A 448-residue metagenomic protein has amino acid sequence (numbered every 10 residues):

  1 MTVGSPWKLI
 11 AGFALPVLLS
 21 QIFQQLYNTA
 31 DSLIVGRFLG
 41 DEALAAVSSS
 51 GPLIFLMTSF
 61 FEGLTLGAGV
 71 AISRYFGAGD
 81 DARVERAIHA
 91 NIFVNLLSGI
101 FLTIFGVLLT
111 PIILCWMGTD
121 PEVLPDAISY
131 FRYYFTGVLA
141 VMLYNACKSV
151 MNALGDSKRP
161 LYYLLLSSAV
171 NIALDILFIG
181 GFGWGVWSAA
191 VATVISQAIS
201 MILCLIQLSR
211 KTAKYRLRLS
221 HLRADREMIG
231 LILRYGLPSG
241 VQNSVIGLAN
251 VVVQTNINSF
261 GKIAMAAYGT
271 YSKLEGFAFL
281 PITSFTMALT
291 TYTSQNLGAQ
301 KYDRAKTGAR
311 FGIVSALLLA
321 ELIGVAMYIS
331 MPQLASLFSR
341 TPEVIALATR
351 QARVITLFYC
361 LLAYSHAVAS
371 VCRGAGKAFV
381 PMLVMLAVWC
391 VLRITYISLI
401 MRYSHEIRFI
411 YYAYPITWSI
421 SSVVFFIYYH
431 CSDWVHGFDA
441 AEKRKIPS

Functional and structural regions predicted by a protein language model:
M1-A14, I72-G137, G181-L237, T293-F358 (+1 more regions): Short alpha-helical transmembrane segments in multi-pass integral membrane proteins
T2-L39, P52-G67, A71, L96-T103 (+5 more regions): N-terminal transmembrane alpha-helices
G12-D31, Y133, Y144, S167 (+5 more regions): Transmembrane helical elements of multi-pass membrane transporters/channels
L26-A45, L114-P121, L177-W184, S244-K273 (+4 more regions): Helix-terminus/linker motif at the lipid-water interface of multi-pass membrane proteins
L39-P52, A127-F131, A190, K262-F277 (+2 more regions): Small-residue hotspots at the loop-to-helix junctions and early N-terminal turns of transmembrane alpha-helices
L44-I104, V141-P160, A267-M331, L362-M385: Small-residue-rich hydrophobic transmembrane alpha-helices
L56-S59, N171-D175, M201-L205, F277-L280 (+3 more regions): Hydrophobic transmembrane alpha-helices of multi-pass small-molecule transporters
T65, Y134-N152, P160-S168, A189-C204 (+4 more regions): Short runs within selected transmembrane alpha-helices of multi-pass transporters and secretion channels
